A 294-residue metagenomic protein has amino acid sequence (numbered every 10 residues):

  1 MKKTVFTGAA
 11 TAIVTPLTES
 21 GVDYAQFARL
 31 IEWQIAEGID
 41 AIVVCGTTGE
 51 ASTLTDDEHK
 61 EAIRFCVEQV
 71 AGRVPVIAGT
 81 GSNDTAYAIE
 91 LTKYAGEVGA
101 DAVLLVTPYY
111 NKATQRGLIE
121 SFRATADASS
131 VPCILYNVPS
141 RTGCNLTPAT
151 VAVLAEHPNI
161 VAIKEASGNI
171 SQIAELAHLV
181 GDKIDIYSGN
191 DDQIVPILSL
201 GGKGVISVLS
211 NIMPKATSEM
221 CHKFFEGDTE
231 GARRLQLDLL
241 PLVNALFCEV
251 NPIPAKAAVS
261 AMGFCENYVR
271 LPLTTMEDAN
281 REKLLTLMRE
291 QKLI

Functional and structural regions predicted by a protein language model:
K2-T11, T15-G143: Active-site beta->alpha loop and helix N-cap motifs at the rims of alpha/beta catalytic domains
K2-V5, E37, E175-H178, I184 (+1 more regions): Catalytic cores of TIM-barrel enzymes
V5-T15, W33, E37-I39, S199-G202 (+1 more regions): C-terminal alpha-helical cap/extension of soluble enzyme domains
F6, F27, H59, I63 (+8 more regions): A general structural signal for well-ordered alpha-helical segments in protein cores
E19, Y24, D56, P148 (+2 more regions): Alpha-helix N-capping/helix-start residues
E61, F65-V70, Y94, V98 (+8 more regions): Alpha-helical structural signal in soluble globular domains
D127, R141-F247: Catalytic alpha/beta core domains of metabolic enzymes, predominantly
N137, N159-I160, R270-L271: Glycine-rich phosphate-binding "P-loop"
